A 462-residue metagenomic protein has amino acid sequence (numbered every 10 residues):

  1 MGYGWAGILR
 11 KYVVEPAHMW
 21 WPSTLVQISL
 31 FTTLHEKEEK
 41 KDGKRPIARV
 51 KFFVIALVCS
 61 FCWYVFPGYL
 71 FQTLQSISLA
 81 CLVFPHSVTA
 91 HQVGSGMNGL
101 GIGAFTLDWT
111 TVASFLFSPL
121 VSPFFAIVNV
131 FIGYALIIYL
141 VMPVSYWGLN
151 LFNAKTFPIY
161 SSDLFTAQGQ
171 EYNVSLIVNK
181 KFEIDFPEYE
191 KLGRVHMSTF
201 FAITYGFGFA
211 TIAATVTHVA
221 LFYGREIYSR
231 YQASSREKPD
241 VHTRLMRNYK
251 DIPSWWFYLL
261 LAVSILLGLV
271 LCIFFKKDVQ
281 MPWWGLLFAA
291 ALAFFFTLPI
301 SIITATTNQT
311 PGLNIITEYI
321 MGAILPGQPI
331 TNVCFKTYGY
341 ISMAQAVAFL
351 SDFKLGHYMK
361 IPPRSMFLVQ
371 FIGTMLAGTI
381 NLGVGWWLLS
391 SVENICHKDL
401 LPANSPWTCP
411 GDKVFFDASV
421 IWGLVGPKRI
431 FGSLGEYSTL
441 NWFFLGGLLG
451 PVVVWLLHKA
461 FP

Functional and structural regions predicted by a protein language model:
M1-P462: Alpha-helical multipass membrane-protein architecture
